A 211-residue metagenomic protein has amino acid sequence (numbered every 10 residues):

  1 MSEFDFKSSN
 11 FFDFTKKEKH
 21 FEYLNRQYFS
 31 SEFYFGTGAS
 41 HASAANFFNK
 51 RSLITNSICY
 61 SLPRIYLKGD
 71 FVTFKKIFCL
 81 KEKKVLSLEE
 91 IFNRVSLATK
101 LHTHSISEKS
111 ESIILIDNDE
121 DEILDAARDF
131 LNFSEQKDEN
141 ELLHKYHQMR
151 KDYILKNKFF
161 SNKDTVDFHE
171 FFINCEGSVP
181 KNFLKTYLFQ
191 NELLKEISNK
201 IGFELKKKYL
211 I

Functional and structural regions predicted by a protein language model:
M1-H20, H144-D152: Catalytic donor nucleotide-activated moiety binding site of glycosyltransferases and closely related
S2-E3, L62, A98-H102: Intrinsically disordered, low-complexity boundary segments flanking structured domains
F11-D13, S52, F71-V72, I113: Conserved beta-strand scaffold positions in the cores of enzyme catalytic domains, especially in NTP/NDP-utilizing
T15, N56, K75: Residues at the C-termini of beta-strands that transition into short coil/loop
E18, C59, F78: Residue-level detector of flexible, active-site-proximal loop/helix-junction positions within diverse enzyme catalytic
E22, A39, S43, D121-R128: A structural signal for well-ordered alpha-helical segments within the folded catalytic domains of diverse enzymes
L24-F71: A donor-sugar binding/catalytic signature common to diverse glycosyltransferases and related nucleotide-sugar
K68-I211: Leloir-type glycosyltransferase catalytic cores
